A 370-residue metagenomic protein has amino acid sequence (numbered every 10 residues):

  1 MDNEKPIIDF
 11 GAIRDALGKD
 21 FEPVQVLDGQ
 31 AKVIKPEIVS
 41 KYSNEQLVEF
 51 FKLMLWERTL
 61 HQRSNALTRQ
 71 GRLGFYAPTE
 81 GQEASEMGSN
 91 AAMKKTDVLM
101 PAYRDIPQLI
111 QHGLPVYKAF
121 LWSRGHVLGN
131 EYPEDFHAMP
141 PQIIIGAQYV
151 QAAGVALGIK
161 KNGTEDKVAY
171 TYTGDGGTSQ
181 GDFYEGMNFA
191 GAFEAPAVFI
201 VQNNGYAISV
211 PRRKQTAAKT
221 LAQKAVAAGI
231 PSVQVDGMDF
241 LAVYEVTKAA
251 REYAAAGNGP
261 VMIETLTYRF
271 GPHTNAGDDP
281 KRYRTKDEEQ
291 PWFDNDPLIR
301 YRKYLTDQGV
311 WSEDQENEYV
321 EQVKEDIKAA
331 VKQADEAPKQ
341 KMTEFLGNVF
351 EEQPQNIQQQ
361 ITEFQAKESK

Functional and structural regions predicted by a protein language model:
M1-A84, D278-K281, K286-K370: Conserved acidic/glycine
D15-L17, S89-A92, E252-A254: A general structural signal for short secondary-structure junctions and capping/turn motifs
K32-V33, I106, N204-A207: A short, flexible beta-alpha/helix-coil linker loop
T59, A66-A195, P211-A217, A222-G229: Cofactor-binding active-site loop characterized by glycine-rich and histidine/acidic residues
Y103, T265-T267, V349: A general secondary-structure junction signal
G146-E336: Glycine-rich ThDP/TPP pyrophosphate-binding loop and its adjacent helix/strand module within ThDP-dependent enzymes
